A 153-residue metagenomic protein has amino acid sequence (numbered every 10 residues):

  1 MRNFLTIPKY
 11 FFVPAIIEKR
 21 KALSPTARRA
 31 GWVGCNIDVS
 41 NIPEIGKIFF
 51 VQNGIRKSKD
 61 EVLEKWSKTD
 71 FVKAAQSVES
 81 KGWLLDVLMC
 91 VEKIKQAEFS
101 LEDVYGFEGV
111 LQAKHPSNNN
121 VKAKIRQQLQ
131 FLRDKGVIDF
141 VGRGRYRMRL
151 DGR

Functional and structural regions predicted by a protein language model:
M1-N3: Basic, glycine-/proline-tolerant helical and adjacent loop/strand elements that line or dock onto nucleic-acid
L5-D86: Long, low-complexity, charged/polar intrinsically disordered regions in eukaryotic proteins
V78-E98, Q130: Positively charged, polyanion-binding regions of nucleic-acid-associated proteins
L88, V110-Q112, D151-R153: Glycine- and acidic
E98-S100, V110-L111: Eukaryotic modular interaction domains in large regulatory/scaffold proteins
D103-Y105: A short acidic, leucine-rich amphipathic alpha-helix
G109-I125: Short, positively charged loop/turn segments that connect secondary-structure elements
A123-R153: Charged low-complexity interaction tracts in eukaryotic proteins
